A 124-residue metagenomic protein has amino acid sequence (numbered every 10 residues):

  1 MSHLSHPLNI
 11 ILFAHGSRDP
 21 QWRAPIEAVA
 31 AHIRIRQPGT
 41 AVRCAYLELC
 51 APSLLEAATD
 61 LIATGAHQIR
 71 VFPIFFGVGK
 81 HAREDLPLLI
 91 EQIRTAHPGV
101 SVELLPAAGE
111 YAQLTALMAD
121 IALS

Functional and structural regions predicted by a protein language model:
M1-S124: Active-site-proximal alpha-helix that buttresses catalytic centers in soluble enzyme cores
